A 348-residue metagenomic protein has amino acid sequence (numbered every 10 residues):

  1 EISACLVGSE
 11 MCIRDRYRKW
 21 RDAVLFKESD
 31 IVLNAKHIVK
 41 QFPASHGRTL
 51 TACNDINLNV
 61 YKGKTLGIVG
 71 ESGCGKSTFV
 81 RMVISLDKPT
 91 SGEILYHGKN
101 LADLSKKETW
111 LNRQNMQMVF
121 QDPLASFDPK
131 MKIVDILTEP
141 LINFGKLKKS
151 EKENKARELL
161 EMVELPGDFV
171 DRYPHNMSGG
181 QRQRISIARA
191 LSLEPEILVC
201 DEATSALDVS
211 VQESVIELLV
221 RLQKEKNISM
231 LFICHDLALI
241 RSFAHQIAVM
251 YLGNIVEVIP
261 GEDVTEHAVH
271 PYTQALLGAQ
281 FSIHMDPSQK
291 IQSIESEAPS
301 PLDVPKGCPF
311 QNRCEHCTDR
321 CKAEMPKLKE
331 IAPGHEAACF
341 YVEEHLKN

Functional and structural regions predicted by a protein language model:
S9, R14-I31, T49, P260-N348: Charged, flexible cofactor/metal-binding loops and thiol motifs
I84: Helix-to-loop junction immediately C-terminal to a conserved catalytic motif
G92-N100: Conserved ABC transporter NBD signature motif
E151-D168, Q274-G278: Conserved ABC ATPase "signature" region
E194: Conserved catalytic motifs of ABC-family nucleotide-binding domains
V199, A203, L207, V211-Q289: P-loop NTP-binding/switch modules centered on Walker-like glycine-rich loops
